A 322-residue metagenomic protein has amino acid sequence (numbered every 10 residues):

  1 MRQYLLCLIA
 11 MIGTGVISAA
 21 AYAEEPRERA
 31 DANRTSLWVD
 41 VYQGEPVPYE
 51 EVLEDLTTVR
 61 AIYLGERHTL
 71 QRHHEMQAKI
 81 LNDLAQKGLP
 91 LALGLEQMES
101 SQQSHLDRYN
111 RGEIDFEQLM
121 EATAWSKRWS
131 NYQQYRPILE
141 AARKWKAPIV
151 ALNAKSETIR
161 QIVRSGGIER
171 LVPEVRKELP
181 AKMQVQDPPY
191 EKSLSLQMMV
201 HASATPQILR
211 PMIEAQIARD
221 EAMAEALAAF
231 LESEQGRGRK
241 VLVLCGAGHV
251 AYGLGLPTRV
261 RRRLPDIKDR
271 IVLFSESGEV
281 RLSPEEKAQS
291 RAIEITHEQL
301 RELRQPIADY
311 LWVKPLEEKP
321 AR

Functional and structural regions predicted by a protein language model:
M1-Y4: Positively charged n-region of N-terminal signal peptides that target proteins for export
L6-V16: Bacterial N-terminal signal peptides
G13, A20-V59: N- or domain-start disorder-to-order transition segments that initiate the globular core
N33-T35, T57-R67, E117-T123: Acidic/histidine-rich, surface-exposed loop or edge segments in extracytoplasmic proteins
Y42, Y63-L70, T123-W129, R210-I217 (+1 more regions): Second-shell loop/turn segments in exported
G44-Q86: Zymogen propeptides
S104-F230: A substrate-binding/cap region within the structured catalytic cores of diverse enzymes
L231, Q235, R239, H249-R322: C-terminal regions of proteins
